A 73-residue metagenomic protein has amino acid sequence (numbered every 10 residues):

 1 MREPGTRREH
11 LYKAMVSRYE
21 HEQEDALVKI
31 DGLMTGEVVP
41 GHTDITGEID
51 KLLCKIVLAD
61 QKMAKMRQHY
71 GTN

Functional and structural regions predicted by a protein language model:
R2-N73: Extended, charge-rich alpha-helical interface modules
